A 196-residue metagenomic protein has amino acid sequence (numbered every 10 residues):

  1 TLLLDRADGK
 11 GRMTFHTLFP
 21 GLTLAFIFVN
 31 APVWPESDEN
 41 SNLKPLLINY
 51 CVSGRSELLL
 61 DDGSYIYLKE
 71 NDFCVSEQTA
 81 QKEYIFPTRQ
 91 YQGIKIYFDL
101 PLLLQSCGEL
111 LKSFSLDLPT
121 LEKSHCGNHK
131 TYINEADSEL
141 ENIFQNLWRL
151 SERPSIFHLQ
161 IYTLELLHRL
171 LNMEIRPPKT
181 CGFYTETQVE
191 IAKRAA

Functional and structural regions predicted by a protein language model:
T1, I191-A196: Short, intrinsically disordered, charge-balanced linker/junction segments flanking boundaries in proteins
L2-Q92: N-terminal functional module of multi-domain proteins
D8-K10, C126, R194: Feature targets compositionally biased, intrinsically disordered low-complexity regions with long contiguous runs
R55-Q188, A192: Alpha-helical bundle regulatory/interaction domains
